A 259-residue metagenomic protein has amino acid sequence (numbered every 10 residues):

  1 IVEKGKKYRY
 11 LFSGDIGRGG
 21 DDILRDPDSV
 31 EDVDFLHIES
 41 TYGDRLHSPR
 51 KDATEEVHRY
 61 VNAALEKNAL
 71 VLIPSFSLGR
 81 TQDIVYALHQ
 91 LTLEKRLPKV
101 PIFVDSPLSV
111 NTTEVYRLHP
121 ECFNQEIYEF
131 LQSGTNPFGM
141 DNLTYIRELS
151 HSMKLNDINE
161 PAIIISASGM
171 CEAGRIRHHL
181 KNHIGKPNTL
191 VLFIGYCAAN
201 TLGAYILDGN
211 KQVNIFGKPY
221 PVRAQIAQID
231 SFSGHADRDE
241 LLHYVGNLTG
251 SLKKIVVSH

Functional and structural regions predicted by a protein language model:
I1-D83, A87-R96, P101: His/Asp/Glu-rich metal-coordinating catalytic cores of metallo-dependent phosphodiesterases/hydrolases acting on
I1-R25, S150-D157, I163, R175-H179 (+1 more regions): Core dinuclear metal-dependent hydrolase active-site scaffold
D22-H37, E121-E126, C197-P221: Short, compositionally biased "basic patch" segments
S29-D32, R96-L97, N182-P187, P219 (+1 more regions): Short, conserved loop/helix-junction motifs that constitute active-site signature segments in enzyme catalytic cores
P49-T54, M140-H151, G169-E172, L207-Q212 (+1 more regions): A general structural motif
Y60-T201, N214: Hard-cation-handling environments
V213-V245: Generic long, charged, amphipathic alpha-helical segments
L241-H259: C-terminal structured "cap/appendage" subdomains that terminate the fold
